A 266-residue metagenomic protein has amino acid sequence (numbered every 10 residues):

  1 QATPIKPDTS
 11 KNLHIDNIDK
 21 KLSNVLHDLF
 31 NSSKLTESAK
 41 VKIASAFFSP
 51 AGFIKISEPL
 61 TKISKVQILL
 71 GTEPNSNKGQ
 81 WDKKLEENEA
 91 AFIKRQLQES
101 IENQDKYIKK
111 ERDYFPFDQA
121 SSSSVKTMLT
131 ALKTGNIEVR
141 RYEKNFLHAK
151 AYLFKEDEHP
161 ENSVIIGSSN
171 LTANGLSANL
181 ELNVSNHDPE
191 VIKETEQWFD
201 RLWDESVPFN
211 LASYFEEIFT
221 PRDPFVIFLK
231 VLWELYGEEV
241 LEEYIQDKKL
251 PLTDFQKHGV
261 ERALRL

Functional and structural regions predicted by a protein language model:
Q1-E261: PLD/PLD-like phosphodiesterase catalytic module centered on the HKD motif
R262-L266: Phosphate-binding P-loop
